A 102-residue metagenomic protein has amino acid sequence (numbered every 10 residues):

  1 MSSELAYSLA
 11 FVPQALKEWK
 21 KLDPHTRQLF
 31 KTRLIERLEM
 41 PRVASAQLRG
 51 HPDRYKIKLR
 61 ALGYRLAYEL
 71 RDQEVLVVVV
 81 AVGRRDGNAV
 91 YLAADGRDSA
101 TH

Functional and structural regions predicted by a protein language model:
M1-L9, L16-K17, K21, Q28 (+2 more regions): Enriched for short, Lys/Arg-rich terminal
W19, D23, L38-P41: Flexible interhelical turns and helix-capping residues at alpha-helix boundaries within structured domains
L22-T26, L48-R49: Short, mixed-charge, low-aromatic patches
T32-R60: A short, surface-exposed loop/turn module that caps and links secondary-structure elements
